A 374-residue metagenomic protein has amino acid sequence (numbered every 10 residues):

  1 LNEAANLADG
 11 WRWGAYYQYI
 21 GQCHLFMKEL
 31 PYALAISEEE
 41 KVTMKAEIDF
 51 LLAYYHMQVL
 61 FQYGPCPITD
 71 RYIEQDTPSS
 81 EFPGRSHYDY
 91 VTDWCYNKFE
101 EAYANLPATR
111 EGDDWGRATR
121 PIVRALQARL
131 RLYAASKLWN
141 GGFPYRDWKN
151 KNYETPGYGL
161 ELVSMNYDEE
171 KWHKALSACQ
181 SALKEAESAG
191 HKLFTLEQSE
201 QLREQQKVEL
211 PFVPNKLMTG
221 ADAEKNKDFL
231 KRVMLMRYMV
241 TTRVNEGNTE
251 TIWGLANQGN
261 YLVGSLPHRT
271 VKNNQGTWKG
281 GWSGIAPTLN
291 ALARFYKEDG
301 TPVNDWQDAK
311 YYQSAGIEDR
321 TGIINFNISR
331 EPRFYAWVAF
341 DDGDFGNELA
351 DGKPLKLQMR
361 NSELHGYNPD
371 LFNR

Functional and structural regions predicted by a protein language model:
L1, P121, Y133-F372: An aromatic- and glycine-enriched ligand-binding surface/loop that stacks and positions planar moieties
L1-Y63, P78-R120, I323, F340 (+2 more regions): Conserved, well-structured interaction surfaces
Y55-P65, Q127-Y145: Extended, well-ordered alpha-helical segments in internal regulatory regions
L60-I68, E187-L193: Proline-centered turn/helix-capping motifs that create local helix->coil transitions or kinks
D70-E74, G141: Outer-membrane beta-barrel translocator domains and adjoining extracellular loop/strand segments of Gram-negative
E74-S79, T155-Y158: Short glycine/proline- and charge-enriched loop/turn segments that cap or connect secondary-structure elements
R117-L126, L130: Amphipathic alpha-helical protein-interaction segments enriched in hydrophobic
